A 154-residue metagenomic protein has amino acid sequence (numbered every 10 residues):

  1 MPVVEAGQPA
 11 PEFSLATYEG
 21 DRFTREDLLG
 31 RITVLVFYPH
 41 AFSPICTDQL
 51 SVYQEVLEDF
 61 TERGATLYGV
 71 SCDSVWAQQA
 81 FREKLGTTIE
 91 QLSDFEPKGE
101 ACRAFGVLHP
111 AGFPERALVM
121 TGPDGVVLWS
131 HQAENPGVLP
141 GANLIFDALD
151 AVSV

Functional and structural regions predicted by a protein language model:
M1-V154: Chalcogenol-based redox active-site neighborhoods
